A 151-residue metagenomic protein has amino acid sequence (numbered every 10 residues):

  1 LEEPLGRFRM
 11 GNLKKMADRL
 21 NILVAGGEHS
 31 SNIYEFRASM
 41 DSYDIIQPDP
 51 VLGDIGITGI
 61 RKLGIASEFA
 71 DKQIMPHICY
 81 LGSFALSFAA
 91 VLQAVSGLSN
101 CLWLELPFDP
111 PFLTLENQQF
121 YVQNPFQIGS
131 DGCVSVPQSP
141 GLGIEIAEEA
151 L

Functional and structural regions predicted by a protein language model:
E2-L5: A glycine-rich helix N-cap at a beta->alpha junction
F8-C133: Shared catalytic-loop signature of beta/alpha-barrel
Q138-P140: C-terminal hydrophobic helical "lid"/dimerization subdomain of Rossmann-like NAD(P)H-dependent oxidoreductases
E148: Active-site and glycan-interaction determinants of carbohydrate-active enzymes
